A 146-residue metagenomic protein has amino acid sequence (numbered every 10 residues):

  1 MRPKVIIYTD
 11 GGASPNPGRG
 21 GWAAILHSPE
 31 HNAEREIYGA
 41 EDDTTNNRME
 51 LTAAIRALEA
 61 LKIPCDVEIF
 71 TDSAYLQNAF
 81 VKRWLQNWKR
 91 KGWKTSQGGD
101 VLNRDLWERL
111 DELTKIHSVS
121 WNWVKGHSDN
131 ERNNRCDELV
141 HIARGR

Functional and structural regions predicted by a protein language model:
M1-R48, T52, E59-C65, F80 (+1 more regions): RNase H-like nuclease fold core
G12-R19, I55-R135, R144: RNase H catalytic domain
